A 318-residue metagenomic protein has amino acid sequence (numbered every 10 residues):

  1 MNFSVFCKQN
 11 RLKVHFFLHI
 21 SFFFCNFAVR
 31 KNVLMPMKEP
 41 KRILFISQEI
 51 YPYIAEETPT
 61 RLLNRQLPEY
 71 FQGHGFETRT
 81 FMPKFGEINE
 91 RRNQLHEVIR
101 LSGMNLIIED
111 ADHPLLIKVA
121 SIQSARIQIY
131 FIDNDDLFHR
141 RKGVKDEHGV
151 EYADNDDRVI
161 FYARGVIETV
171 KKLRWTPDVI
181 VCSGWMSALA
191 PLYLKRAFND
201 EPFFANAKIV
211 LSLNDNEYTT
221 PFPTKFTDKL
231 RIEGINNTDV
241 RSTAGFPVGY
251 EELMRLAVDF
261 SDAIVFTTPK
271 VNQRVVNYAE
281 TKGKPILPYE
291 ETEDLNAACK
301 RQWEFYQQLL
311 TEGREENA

Functional and structural regions predicted by a protein language model:
V5, F16, N26, R30-V33: Short, positively charged and aromatic/hydrophobic N-terminal segments
N26, P36-A318: Catalytic cores of nucleotide-sugar-dependent glycosyltransferases that transfer UDP/GDP/TDP-activated
